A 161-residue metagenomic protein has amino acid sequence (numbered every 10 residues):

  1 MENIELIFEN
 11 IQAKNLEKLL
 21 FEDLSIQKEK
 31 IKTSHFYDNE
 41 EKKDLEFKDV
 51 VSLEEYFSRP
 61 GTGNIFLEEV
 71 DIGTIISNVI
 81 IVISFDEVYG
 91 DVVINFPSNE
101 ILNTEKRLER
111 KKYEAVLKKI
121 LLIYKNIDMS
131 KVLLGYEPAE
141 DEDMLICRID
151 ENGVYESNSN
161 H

Functional and structural regions predicted by a protein language model:
M1-K43: Short, extreme N-terminal segment that most often corresponds to the first beta-strand
E9, A13, E46, K106-E109 (+1 more regions): Intrinsic-disorder-associated interaction segments
N10, S98-E100: Beta-strand elements of well-folded, non-transmembrane domains
L20-K28, F57, K119-I127: Hydrophobic, Leu/Ile/Phe/Ala-enriched alpha-helical segments that form helix-helix packing faces
L20-L24, F36, F47, A139 (+1 more regions): Generic preference for flexible, low-structure residues
E29-V92, E100-N103: Short, intrinsically disordered low-complexity segments
N103-H161: Acidic, proline/glycine-rich low-complexity IDRs
